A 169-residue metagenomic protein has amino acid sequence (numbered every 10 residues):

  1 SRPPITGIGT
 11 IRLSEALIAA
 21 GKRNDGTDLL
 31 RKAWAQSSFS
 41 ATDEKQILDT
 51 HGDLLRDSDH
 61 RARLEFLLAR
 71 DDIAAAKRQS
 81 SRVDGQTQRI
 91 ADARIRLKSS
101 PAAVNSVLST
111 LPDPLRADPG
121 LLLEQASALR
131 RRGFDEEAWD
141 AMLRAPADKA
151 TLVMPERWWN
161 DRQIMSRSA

Functional and structural regions predicted by a protein language model:
S1-A169: Alpha-helical solenoid repeat scaffolds
